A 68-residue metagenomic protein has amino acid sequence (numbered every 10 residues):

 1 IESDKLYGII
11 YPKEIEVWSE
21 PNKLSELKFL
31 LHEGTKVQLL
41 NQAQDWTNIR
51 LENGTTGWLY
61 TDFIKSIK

Functional and structural regions predicted by a protein language model:
I1-P12, S19-F29, E33-Q42, R50-K68: Boundary regions of SH3-family modules and the immediately adjacent low-complexity/disordered segments in eukaryotic
